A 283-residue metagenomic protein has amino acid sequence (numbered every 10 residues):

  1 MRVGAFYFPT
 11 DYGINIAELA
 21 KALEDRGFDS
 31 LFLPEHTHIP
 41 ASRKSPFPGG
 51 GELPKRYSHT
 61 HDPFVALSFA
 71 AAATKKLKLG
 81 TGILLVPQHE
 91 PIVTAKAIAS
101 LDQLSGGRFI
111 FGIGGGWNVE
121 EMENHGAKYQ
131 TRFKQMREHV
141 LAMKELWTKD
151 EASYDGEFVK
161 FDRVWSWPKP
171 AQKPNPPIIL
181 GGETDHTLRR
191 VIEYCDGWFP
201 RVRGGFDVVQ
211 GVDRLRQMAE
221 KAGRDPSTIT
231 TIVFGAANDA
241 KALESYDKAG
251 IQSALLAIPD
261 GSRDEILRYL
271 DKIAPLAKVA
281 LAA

Functional and structural regions predicted by a protein language model:
M1-A283: Active-site-adjacent structural elements that line small-molecule/cofactor binding pockets in enzymes
